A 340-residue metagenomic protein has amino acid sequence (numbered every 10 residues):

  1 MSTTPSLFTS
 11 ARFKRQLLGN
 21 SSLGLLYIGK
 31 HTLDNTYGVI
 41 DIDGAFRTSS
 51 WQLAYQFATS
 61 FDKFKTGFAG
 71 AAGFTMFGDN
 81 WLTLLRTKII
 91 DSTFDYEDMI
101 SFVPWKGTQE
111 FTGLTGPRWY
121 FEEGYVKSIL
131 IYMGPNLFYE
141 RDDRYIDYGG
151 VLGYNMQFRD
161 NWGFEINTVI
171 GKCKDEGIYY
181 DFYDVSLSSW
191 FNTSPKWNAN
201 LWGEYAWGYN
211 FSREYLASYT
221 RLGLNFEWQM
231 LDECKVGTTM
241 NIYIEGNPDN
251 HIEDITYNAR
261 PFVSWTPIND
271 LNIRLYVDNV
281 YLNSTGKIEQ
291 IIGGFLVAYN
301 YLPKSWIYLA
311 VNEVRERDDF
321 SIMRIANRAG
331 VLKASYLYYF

Functional and structural regions predicted by a protein language model:
M1-N35, D43: A conserved hydrophobic secondary-structure block that centers on an alpha-helix together with its immediately flanking
L18, R47-S49, F77-D79: Short strand-coil-strand connectors
G24-Y27, L33-F57, K65: Extended hydrophobic/aromatic segments used for targeting, binding, or gating
A54-F340: Exposed, low-structure sequence patches enriched in small/polar residues
